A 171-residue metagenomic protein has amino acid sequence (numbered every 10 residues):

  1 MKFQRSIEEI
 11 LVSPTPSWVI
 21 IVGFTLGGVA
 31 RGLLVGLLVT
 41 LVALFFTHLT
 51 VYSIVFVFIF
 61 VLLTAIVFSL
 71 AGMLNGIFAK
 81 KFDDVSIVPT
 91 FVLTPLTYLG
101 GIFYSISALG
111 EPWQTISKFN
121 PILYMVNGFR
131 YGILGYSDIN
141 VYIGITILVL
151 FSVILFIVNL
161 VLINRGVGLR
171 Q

Functional and structural regions predicted by a protein language model:
M1-T15, G28: Transmembrane helix boundary and interhelical loop/hinge segments in multi-pass membrane proteins
F3, V12, L93, F119-I122: ATP/adenylate-binding site constellation spanning eukaryotic-like Ser/Thr protein kinases, ABC-transporter
R5-I7, T25, L37, L70 (+4 more regions): Hydrophobic alpha-helical segments typical of transmembrane helices and their membrane-interface/capping positions
I7-I10, V42, N75, A79 (+5 more regions): Hydrophobic alpha-helical interface/terminus motif in multipass membrane transporters
S17-P89, Y136-L160: Alpha-helical transmembrane segments and their short interhelical loops
L62, F78, V88-L99, I116-F119: Hydrophobic transmembrane alpha-helices
T97-I154: Membrane-interfacial helix-loop-helix junctions in multi-pass membrane proteins
I163-Q171: Short cytosolic juxtamembrane segments of multi-pass membrane proteins
